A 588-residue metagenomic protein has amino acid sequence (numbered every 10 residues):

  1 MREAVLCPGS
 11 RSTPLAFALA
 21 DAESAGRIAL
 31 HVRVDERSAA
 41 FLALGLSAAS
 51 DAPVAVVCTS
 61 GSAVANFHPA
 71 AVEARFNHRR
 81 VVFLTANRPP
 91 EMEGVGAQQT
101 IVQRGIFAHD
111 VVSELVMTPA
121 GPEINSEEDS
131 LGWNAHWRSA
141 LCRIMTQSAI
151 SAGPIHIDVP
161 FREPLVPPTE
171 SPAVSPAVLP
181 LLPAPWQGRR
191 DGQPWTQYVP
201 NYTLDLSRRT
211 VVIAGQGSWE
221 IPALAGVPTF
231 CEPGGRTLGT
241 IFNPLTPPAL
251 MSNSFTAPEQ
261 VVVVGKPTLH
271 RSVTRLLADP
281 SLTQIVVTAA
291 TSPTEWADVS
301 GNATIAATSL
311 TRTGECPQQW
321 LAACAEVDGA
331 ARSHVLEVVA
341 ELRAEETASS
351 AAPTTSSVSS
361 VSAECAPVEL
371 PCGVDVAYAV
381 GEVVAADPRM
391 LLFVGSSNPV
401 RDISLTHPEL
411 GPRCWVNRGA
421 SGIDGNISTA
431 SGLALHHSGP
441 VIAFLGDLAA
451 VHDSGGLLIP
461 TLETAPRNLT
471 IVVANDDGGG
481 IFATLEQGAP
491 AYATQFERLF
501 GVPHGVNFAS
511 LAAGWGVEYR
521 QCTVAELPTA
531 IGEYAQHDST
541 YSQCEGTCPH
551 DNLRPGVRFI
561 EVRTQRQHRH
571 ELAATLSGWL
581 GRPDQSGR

Functional and structural regions predicted by a protein language model:
M1-L42, Q99, H109, P164 (+5 more regions): A cross-family phosphate/adenosyl-ligand binding-site feature
R2-E3, S50-C58, V64, E73-H78 (+4 more regions): Structural signature of the thiamine diphosphate
R2-L6, R27-H31, A49-R88, Q260-G265 (+2 more regions): A short, small-residue-rich loop immediately preceding and capping a beta-strand
L6-S10, L30-F41, V56-S62, G395-S396 (+1 more regions): Active-site nucleophile and cofactor-binding loops and adjacent substrate-binding regions of central metabolic enzymes
S10-A16, R332-S438, L572, G578-R582: Active-site diphosphate/adenylate-binding microenvironment
A48, N66, Q197-L204, T210-G301 (+5 more regions): Glycine-rich, anion-gripping cofactor-binding loops and their flanking helix/strand elements in enzyme active sites
E73-A74, R80-N87, E91-A108, G121 (+1 more regions): Thiamine diphosphate
T85-R138, F230-A344, T354-S357, V361 (+3 more regions): Glycine-rich, acidic loop regions that bind phosphate or pyrophosphate groups
